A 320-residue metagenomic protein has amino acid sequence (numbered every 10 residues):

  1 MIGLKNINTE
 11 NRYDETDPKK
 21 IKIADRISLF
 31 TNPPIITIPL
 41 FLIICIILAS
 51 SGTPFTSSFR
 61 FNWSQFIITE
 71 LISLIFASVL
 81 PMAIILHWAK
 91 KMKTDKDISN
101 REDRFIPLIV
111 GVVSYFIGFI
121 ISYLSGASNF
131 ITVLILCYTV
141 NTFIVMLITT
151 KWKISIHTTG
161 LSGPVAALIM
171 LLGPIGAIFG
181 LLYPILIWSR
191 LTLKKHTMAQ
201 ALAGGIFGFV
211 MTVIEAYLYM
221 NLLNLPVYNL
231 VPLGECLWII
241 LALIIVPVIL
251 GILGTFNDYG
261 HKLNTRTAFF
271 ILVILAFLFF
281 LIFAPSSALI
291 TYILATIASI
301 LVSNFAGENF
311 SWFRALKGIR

Functional and structural regions predicted by a protein language model:
M1-A24: Short, Lys/Arg-rich, polar N-terminal cytosolic tail immediately upstream of the first transmembrane signal-anchor
I2-K5, W312-R320: Short, charged juxtamembrane terminal tails flanking transmembrane helices
L4, D25, L29, P54-V133 (+4 more regions): Alpha-helical transmembrane segments and immediately membrane-proximal extracytoplasmic
A24-P33, M92-I106, L147-T159, L191-A201 (+1 more regions): Interhelical loop and helix-boundary elements at the membrane-water interface of polytopic inner-membrane proteins
S28-S51: The first (N-terminal) embedded transmembrane alpha-helix
T37-L40, R104-I117, G160-I175, I206-A216 (+1 more regions): Small-residue-rich segments of transmembrane alpha-helices in multi-pass membrane proteins, especially helix faces
E102-I109, F283-R314: Alpha-helical transmembrane-segment detector that highlights a single hydrophobic TM helix and its immediate
S128-I244, G251-R266, F283-I290, G307-S311: Membrane-embedded catalytic cores of phosphoryl/pyrophosphoryl-handling enzymes
